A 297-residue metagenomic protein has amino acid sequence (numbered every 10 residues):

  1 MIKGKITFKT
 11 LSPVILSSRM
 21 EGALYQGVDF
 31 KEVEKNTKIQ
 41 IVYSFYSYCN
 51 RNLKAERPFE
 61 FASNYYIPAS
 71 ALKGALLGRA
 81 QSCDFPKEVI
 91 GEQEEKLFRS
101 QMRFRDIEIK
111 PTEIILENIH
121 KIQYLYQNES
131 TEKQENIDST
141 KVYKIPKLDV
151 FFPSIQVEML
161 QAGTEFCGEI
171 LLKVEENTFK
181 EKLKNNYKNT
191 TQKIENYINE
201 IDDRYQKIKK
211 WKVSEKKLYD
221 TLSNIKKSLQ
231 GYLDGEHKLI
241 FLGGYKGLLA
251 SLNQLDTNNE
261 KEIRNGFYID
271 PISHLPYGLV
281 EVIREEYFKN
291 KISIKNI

Functional and structural regions predicted by a protein language model:
M1-S12, A23, I107, Q127-I297: Basic polyanion-binding and macromolecular-assembly surfaces
S12-S18, C83, E175: Primarily extracytoplasmic ectodomains and periplasmic/lumenal surface modules that are beta-strand-rich
P13-S17, A69, G74, G163 (+1 more regions): Glycine-centered flexibility sites
I15-L16, P111-I114, N177: Eukaryotic short linear interaction motifs
R19-K31, I115-L125: Short, polar loop/linker segments at the starts of domains and inter-domain junctions
E21-G22, G27, N36, N50-R51 (+6 more regions): Intrinsic-disorder/low-complexity loop/linker signature
Q26-E60: Aromatic- and Gly/Pro-rich amphipathic surface segment
C49-Q161: Extended, compositionally biased
